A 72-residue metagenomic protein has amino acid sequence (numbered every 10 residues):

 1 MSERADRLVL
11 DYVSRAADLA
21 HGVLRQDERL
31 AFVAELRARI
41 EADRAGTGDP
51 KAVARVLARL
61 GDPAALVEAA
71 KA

Functional and structural regions predicted by a protein language model:
M1-A72: Soluble N-terminal domains of membrane-associated systems
